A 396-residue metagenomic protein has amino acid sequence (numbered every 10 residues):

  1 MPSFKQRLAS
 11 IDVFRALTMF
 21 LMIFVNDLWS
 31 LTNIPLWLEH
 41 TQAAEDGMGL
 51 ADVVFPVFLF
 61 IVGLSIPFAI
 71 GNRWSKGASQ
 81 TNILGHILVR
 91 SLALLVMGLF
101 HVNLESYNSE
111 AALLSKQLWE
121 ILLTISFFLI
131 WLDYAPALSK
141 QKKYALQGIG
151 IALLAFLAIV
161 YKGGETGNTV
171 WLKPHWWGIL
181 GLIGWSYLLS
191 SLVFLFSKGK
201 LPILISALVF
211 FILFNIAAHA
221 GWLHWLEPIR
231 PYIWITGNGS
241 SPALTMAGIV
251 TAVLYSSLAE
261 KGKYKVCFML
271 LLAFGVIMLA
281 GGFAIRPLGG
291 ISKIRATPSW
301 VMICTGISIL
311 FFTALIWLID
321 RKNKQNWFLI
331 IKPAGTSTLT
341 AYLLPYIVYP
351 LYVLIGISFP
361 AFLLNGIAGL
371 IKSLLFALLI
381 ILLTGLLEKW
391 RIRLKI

Functional and structural regions predicted by a protein language model:
M1-I396: Alpha-helical transmembrane segments and their immediate juxtamembrane cytosolic regions
